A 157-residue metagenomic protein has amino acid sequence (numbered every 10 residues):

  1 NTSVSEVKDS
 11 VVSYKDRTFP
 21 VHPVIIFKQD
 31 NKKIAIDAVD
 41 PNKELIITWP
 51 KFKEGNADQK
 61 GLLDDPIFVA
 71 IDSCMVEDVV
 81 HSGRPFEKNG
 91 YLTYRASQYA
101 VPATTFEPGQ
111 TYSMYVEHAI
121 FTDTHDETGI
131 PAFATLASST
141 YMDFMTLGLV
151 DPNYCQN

Functional and structural regions predicted by a protein language model:
N1-S3, T104-T128, S138-T140: Beta-strand-rich modules
T2-N31, D126-N157: Short beta-strand elements
A38-G61, V101: Conserved aromatic anchor
P41, R95, A103, P108-G109: Surface-exposed loops/turns
E44-I46, Q98, T111, S139-Y141: Intrinsic-disorder/low-complexity, polar/charged segments enriched in Ser/Thr/Lys/Arg/Asp/Glu/Gln
P50, E54, Q59-I67, G90 (+3 more regions): Intrinsically disordered, low-complexity, charge-dense segments enriched in Lys/Arg and Glu/Asp interspersed
F52-R84, G109-Y115, H125-E127: Solvent-exposed loop/turn segments flanking beta-strands in beta-repeat/beta-sandwich domains
P85-G90, Y94-P102: Short S/T/G- and acidic-enriched coil/turn segments that sit immediately N-terminal to beta-strands in beta-sandwich
